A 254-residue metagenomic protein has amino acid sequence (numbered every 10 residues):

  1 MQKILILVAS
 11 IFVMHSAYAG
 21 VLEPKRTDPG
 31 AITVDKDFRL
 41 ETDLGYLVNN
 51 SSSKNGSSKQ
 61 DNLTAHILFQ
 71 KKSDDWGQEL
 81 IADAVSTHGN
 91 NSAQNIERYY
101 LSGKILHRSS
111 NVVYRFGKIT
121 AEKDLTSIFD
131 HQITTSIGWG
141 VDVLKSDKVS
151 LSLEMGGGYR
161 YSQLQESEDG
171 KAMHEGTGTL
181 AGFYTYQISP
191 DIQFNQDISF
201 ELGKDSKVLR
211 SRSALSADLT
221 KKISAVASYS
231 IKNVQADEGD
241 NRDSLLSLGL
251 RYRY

Functional and structural regions predicted by a protein language model:
M1-D37: Cleavable N-terminal export/targeting peptides
I32-N50, D75-L80, F194: Transmembrane beta-strand segments of Gram-negative outer membrane beta-barrel proteins
K36-F38, K59-L63, N95-Y99, H131-T135 (+4 more regions): Residues that define the transmembrane beta-barrel architecture of outer-membrane proteins
T42-V48, L80-S86, G103, G117-A121 (+5 more regions): Transmembrane beta-barrel strands of outer-membrane/channel proteins
V48, F69-K71, H107, V141-V143 (+4 more regions): Residue-level signature of outer-membrane beta-barrel architecture
N49-N62, G89-I96, K123-H131, E201-L209 (+1 more regions): Solvent-exposed loop/turn segments connecting transmembrane beta-strands in outer-membrane beta-barrel proteins
D74-L80, N111-R115, D147-L151, I188-F194 (+1 more regions): Repeated loop/turn-to-beta-strand initiation elements of outer-membrane beta-barrel proteins
S216-D218, S224, R242-Y254: Outer-membrane beta-barrel "beta-signal"
